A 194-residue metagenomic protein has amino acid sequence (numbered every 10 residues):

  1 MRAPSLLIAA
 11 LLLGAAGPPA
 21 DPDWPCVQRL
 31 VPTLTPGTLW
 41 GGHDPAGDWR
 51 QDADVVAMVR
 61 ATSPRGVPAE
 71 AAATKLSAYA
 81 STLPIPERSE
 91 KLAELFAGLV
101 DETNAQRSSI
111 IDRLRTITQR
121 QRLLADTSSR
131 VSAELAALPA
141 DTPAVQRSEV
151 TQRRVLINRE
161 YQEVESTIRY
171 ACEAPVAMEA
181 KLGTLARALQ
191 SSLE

Functional and structural regions predicted by a protein language model:
S5, A53-V56, Y161: Low-complexity, intrinsically disordered short peptide segments enriched in small/polar/basic residues
S5-G14: Bacterial N-terminal signal peptides
G17-E90: N-terminal Sec/ER secretory leader and immediately downstream segment of secreted/extracellular precursors
S81-I111: Short, charge-rich amphipathic alpha-helices with coiled-coil/heptad character
E90-V100, R122-Q162: Extended, amphipathic alpha-helical coiled-coil scaffold segments used for oligomerization/tethering in eukaryotic
A144-E194: Alpha-helical oligomerization segments
